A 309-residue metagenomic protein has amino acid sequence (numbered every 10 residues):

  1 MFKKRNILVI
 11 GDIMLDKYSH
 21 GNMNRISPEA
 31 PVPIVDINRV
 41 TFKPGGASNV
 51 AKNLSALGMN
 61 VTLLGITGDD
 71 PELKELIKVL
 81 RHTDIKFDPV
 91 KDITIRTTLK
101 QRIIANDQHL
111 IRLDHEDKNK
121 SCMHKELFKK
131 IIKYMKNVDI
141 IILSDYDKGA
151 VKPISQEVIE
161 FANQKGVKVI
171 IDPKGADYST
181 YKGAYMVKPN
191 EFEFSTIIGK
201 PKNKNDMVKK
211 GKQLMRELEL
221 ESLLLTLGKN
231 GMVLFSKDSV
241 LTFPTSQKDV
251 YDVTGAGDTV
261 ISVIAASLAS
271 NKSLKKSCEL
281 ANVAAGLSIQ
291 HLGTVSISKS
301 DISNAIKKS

Functional and structural regions predicted by a protein language model:
M1-N24, I306: Positively charged, low-complexity intrinsically disordered leader regions
N6-I7, P28, V32-T97, I302-A305: Substrate-binding N-lobe of the ribokinase-like
L8-I10, R112, D139-I142, I170 (+2 more regions): Structural motif
D12-I13, Y146, T259: Active-site metal-binding loops of divalent metal-dependent hydrolases
P89-I95, R102-N137: Conserved phosphate-binding/catalytic loop of the ribokinase/pfkB sugar-kinase fold
V138-A150: Short acidic, glycine-rich surface-loop motifs adjacent to enzyme active sites
K148-V240: Conserved phosphate/ATP/ADP-binding segment of small-molecule kinases
E221-S222, S246-A305: Conserved post-catalytic alpha-helical subdomain immediately downstream of the catalytic base and nucleotide-binding
